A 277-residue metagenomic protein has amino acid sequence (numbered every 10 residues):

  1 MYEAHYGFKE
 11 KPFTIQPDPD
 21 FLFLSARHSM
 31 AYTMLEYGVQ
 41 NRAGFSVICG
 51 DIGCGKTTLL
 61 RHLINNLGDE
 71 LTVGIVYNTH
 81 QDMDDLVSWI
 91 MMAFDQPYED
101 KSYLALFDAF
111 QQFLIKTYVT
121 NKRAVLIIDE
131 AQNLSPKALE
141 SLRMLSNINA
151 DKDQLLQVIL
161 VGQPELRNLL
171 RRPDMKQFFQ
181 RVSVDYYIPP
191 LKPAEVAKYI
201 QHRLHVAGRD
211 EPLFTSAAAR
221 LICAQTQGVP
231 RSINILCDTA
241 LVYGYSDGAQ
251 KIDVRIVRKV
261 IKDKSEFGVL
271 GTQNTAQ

Functional and structural regions predicted by a protein language model:
M1-R42, K262, G271-Q277: A short, basic N-terminal segment
K11-F13, E70-T72, Q81-D100: Conserved NTP-binding/hydrolysis module of P-loop NTPases
N41-H62: Walker A/P-loop nucleotide-binding motif
H62-N66, L166-R181, P190: Short regulatory helix/loop adjacent to the ATP-binding pocket of P-loop NTPases
V76-H80, L170, S183-V196: Conserved AAA+ ATPase "SRH/arginine-finger" region at the nucleotide-binding site
D82-L86, P97-S141, A150-Q154, L191-V196 (+2 more regions): Mid-core helix/loop region of P-loop NTP-binding domains shared across ATPases and GTPases
M92-D95, P164-E165, P173, A194-D210: Conserved AAA+ ATPase "sensor/coupling" helix adjacent to the nucleotide-binding pocket
H205-Q277: C-terminal alpha-helical "lid" subdomain
